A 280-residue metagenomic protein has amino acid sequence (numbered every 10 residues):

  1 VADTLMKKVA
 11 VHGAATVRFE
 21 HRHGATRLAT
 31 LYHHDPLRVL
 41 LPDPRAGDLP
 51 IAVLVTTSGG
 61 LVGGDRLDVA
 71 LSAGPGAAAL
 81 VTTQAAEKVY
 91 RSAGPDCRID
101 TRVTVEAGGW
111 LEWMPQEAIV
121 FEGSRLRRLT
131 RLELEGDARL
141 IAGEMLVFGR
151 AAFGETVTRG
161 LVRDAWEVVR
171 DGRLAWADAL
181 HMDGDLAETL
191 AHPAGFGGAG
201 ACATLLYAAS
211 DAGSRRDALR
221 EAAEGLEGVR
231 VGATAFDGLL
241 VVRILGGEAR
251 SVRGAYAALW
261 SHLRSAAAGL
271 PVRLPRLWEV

Functional and structural regions predicted by a protein language model:
A2-E117, E122: N-terminal, charged/glycine-rich beta-strand/loop interface patches
A2-K7, H12-A14, R18-H34, R98 (+5 more regions): N-terminal intrinsically disordered, cationic/polar leader segments that include organellar targeting peptides
R27, V81, R91, G123 (+4 more regions): Short acidic, gly/pro-rich beta-turn/loop elements at beta-sheet edges and active-site/ligand-binding grooves
A73-P75, T83-A85, V105-A107, P115-E117 (+5 more regions): Short, structured patches in soluble enzyme cores that scaffold and shape functional sites
A78-L80, W110-E112, R139-I141, A203-T204 (+2 more regions): Structural motif
L146-V280: A structural signal for small-residue-enriched, beta-sheet-centric alpha/beta enzyme cores and oligomeric scaffold folds
